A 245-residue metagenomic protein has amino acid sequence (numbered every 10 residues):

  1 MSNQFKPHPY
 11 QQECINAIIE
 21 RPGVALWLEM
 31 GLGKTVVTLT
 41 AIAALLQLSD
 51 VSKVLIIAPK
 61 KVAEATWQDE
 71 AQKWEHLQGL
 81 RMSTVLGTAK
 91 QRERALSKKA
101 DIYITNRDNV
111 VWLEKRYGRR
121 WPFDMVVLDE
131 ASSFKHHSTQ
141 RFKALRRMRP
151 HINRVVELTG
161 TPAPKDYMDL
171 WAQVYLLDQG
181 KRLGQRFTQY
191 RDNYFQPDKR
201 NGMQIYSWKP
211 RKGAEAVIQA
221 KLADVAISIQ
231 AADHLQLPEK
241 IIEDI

Functional and structural regions predicted by a protein language model:
M1-W27: Conserved pre-motif I regulatory segment
P22-A41: Walker A/P-loop
T35-V37, D50-K73, P164-D169: Conserved Walker A/P-loop ATP-binding site and its immediately adjacent core in helicase/helicase-like ATPase domains
V62-G87, L177-G180: Conserved helix-turn-beta segment of the N-terminal RecA-like "Helicase ATP-binding" lobe in SF1/SF2 helicases
G79, M125, F142-H234: Conserved P-loop NTPase motor "coupling/switch" region that bridges the ATPase
A89-F123: Conserved helix/coil segment N-terminal to the catalytic DExD/H
D129-E130: Walker B catalytic acidic pair
A232-I245: Conserved helicase/translocase motor-coupling segment
